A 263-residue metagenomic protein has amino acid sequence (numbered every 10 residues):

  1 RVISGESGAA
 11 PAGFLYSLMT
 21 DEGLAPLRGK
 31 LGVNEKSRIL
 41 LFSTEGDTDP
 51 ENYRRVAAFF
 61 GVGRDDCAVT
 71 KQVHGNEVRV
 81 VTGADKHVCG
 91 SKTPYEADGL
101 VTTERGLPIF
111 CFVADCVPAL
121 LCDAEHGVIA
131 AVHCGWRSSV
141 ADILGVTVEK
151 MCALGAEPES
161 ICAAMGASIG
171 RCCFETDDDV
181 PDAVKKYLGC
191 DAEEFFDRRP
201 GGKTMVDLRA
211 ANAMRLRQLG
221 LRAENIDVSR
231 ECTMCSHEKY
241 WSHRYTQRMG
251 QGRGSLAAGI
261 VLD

Functional and structural regions predicted by a protein language model:
R1-A58: PLP-dependent amino-acid enzyme catalytic core
E51, V56-D263: Active-site microenvironment for binding and transforming phosphate-containing groups
